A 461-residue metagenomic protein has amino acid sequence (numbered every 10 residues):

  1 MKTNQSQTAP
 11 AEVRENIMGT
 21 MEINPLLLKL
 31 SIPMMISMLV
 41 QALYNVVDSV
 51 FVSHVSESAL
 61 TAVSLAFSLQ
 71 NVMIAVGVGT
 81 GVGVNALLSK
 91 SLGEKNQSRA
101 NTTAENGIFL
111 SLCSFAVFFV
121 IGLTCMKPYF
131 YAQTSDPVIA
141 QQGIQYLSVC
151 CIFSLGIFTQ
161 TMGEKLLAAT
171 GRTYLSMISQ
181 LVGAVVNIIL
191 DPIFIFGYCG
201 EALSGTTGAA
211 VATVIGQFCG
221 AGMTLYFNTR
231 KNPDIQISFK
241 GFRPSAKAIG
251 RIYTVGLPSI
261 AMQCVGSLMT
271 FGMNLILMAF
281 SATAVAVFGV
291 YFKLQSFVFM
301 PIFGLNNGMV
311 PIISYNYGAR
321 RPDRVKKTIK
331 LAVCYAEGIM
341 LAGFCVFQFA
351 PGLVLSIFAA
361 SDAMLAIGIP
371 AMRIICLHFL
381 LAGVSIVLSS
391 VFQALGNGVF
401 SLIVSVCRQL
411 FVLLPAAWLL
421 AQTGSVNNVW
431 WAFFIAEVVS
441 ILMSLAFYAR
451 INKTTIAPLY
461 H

Functional and structural regions predicted by a protein language model:
M1-S31, L88-L155, E201-L257, I313-H378 (+1 more regions): Short alpha-helical transmembrane segments in multi-pass integral membrane proteins
T20, N24-L43, V47, L69-V76 (+6 more regions): Residue-level signal for short hydrophobic patches within transmembrane helices of multi-pass membrane transporters
K29-D48, V149, Q160, G183 (+5 more regions): Transmembrane helical elements of multi-pass membrane transporters/channels
L39, L43-T61, F130-P137, I193-S204 (+5 more regions): Helix-terminus/linker motif at the lipid-water interface of multi-pass membrane proteins
L60-V120, I157-S176, V287-P351, A382-V404: Small-residue-rich hydrophobic transmembrane alpha-helices
V72-A75, F119, N187-P192, A221-L225 (+4 more regions): Hydrophobic transmembrane alpha-helices of multi-pass small-molecule transporters
G81, C150-A168, S176-A184, A209-T224 (+4 more regions): Short runs within selected transmembrane alpha-helices of multi-pass transporters and secretion channels
G122, K165, D191, I195 (+7 more regions): Structural signal for membrane-spanning alpha-helices in multi-pass inner-membrane proteins, emphasizing helix cores
